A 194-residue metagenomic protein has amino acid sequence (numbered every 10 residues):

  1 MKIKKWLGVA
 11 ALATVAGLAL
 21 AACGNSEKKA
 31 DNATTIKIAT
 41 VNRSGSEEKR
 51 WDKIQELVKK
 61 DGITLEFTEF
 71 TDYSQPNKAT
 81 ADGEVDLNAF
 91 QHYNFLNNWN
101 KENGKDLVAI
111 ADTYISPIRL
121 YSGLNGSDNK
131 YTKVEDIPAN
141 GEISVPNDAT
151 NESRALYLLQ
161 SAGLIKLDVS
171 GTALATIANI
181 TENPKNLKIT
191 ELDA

Functional and structural regions predicted by a protein language model:
G17-A22: C-terminal motif of bacterial Sec signal peptides marking the signal peptidase cleavage site
G24-E27: Bacterial signal peptide processing site
D31-R43, I63-E69, E142-I143: Short, well-ordered beta-strand elements
R43-E69, A79: Short, polar/charged alpha-helical segment
T68-K78, G171-A194: Short helix-initiation/N-cap motifs at beta->coil->alpha
T71-Y73, G83, L87-N98, Y114 (+1 more regions): Beta->alpha turn/N-cap motifs
N98-I110, N125: Ligand-binding "clamshell"
I110-I165: A conserved helix-loop-strand patch within extracytoplasmic ligand-binding domains of the periplasmic binding
